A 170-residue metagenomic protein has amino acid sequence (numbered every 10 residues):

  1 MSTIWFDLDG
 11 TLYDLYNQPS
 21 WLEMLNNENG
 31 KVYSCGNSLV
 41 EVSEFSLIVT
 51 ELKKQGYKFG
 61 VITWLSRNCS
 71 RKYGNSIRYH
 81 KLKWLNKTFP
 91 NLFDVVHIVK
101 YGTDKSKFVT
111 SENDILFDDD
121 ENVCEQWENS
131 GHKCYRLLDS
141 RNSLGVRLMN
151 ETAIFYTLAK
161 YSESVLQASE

Functional and structural regions predicted by a protein language model:
S2, D94, D114: Conserved acidic residues
T3-W5, D9-W84: Alpha-helical substrate-recognition element adjacent to the catalytic core
Y13-Y16, F59, R67-K72, D104-F108 (+2 more regions): Short catalytic/ligand-binding loop motif for oxyanion handling, primarily in non-cytosolic enzymes, centered on
V61-T63, L116, R136: Structural beta-sheet core signal
T63-R67, V95-D104, D139: Acidic carboxylate-rich catalytic motifs and surrounding loops in phosphoryl-/glycosyl-chemistry enzymes
L92, E112, S130-G131: Short, structured coil segments at secondary-structure junctions
H97-W127: Conserved Lys-Pro-Asp/Glu-containing loop-to-beta segment of HAD-superfamily phosphomonoesterases, centered on
D120-E170: Asp-based, Mg2+/Mn2+-dependent phosphohydrolase catalytic module
